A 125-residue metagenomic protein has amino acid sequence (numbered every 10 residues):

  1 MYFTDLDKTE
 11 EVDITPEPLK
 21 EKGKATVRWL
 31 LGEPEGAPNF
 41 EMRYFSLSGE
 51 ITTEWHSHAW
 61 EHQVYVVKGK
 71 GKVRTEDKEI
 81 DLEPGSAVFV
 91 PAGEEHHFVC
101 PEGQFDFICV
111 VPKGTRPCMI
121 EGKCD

Functional and structural regions predicted by a protein language model:
M1-N39, K123-D125: A short, N-terminal "cap"/entry segment at the start of jelly-roll beta-barrel domains of the cupin/DSBH fold
G36, A92-P117: Ligand-binding loop in jelly-roll beta-barrel domains
R43-H58, A92: Conserved short histidine dyad/triad with adjacent acidic residue
S46-L47, H58-V73: Short, conserved beta-strand element in jelly-roll/cupin
T52-E54, K72, V88, A92-H97 (+1 more regions): Histidine-centered metal-chelating micro-motifs
R74-K78, P101: Short strand-coil-strand connectors
D77-A92: Short acidic-glycine-tyrosine-enriched beta hairpin
